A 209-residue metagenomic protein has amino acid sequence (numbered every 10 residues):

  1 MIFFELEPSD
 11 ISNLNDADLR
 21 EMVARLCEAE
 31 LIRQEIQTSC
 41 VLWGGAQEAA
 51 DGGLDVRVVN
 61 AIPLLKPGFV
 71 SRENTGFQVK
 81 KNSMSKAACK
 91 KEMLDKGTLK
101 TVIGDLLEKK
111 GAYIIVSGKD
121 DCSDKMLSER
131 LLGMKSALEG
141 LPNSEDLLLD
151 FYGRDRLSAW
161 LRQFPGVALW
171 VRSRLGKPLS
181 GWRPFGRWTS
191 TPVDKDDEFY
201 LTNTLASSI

Functional and structural regions predicted by a protein language model:
M1-I209: Mixed-charge (Asp/Glu-Lys/Arg
